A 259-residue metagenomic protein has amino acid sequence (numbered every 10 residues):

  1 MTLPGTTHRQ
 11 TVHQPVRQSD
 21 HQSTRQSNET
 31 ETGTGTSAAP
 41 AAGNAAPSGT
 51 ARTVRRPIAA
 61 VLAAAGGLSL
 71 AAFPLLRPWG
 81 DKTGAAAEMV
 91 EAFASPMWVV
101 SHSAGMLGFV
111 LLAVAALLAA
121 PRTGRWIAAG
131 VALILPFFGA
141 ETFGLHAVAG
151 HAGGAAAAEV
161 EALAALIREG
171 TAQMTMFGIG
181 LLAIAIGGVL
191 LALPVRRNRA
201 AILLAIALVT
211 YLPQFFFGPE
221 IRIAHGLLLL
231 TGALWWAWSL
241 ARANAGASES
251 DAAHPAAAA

Functional and structural regions predicted by a protein language model:
T2-T7, T50-E249, A256-A258: Hydrophobic, aromatic-enriched alpha-helical segments typical of multi-pass transmembrane helices
G5-T30: Intrinsically disordered, low-complexity repeat/linker tracts enriched for polar/charged residues
N28, A46-T50: Low-complexity, intrinsically disordered tandem-repeat tracts enriched in small residues
T30-T36: Low-complexity, intrinsically disordered Ser/Thr/Pro- and acidic-rich segments
